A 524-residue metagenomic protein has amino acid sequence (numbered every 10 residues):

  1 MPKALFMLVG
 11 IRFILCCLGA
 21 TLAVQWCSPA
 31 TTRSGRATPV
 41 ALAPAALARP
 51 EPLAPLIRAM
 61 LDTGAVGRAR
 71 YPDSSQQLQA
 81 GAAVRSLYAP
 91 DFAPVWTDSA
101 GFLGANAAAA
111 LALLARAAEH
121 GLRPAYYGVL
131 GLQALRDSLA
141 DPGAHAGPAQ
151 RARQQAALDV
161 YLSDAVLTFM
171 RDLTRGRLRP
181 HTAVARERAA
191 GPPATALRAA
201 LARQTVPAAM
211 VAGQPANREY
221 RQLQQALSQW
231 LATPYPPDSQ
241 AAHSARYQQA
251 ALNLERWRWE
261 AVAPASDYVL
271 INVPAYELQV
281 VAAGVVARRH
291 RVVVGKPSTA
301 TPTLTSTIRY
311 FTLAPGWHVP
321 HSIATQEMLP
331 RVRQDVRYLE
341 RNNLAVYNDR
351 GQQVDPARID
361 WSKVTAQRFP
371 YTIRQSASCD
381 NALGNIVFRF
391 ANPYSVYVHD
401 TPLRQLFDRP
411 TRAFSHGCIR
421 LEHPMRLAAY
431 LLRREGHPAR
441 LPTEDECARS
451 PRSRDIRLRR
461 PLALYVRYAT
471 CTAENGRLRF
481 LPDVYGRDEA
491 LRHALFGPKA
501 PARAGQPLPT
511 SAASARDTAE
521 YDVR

Functional and structural regions predicted by a protein language model:
P2-F6, W26-A80, V84-P90, L167 (+2 more regions): Well-ordered beta-sheet/strand-loop patches within structured domains
F6-M7, R12: Generic early N-terminus positional signal peaking at residue ~5-7
R12-A23: Bacterial N-terminal signal peptides
T31-Q155, V160, D164: Noncatalytic N-terminal accessory/assembly modules of large enzymes
